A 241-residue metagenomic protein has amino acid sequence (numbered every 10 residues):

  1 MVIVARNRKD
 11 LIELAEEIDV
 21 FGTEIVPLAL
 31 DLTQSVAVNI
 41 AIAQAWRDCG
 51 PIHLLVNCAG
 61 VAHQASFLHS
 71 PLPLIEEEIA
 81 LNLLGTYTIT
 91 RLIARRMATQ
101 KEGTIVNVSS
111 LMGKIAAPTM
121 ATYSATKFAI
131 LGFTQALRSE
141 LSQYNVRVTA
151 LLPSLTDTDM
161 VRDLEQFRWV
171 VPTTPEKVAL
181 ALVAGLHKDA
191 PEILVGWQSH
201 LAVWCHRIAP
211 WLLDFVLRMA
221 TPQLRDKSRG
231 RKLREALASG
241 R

Functional and structural regions predicted by a protein language model:
M1-E13: Conserved glycine-rich Rossmann-like NAD(P)H-binding loop of the short-chain dehydrogenase/reductase
R8, A29-I40, L72: The beta1-alpha1 cofactor-binding region of Rossmann-like NAD(H)/NADP(H)-dependent oxidoreductases
C58-H63: Conserved NAD(P)H cofactor-binding loop of Rossmann-fold oxidoreductase domains
S66-F67, P71-I79: Substrate-binding pocket helix/loop in short-chain dehydrogenase/reductase
T90, T126: Active-site helix of classical SDR
S110: Residue(s) in the substrate-gating loop at a strand-loop-helix junction that position the organic substrate next
A150, Q166-V203, R207: C-terminal helical subdomain
